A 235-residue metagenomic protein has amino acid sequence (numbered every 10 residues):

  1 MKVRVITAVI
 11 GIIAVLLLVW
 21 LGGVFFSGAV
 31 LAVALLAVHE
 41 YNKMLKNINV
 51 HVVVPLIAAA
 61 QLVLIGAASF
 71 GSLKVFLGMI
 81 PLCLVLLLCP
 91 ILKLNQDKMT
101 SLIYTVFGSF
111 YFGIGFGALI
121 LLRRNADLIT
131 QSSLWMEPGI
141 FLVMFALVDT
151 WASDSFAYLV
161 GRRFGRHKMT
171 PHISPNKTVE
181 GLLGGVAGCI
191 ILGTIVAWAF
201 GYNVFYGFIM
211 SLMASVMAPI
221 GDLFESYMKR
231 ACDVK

Functional and structural regions predicted by a protein language model:
M1-L212: Membrane-embedded alpha-helical bundles of polytopic integral membrane proteins
V216-A218: Hydrophobic, small-residue-rich transmembrane alpha-helices and their short perimembrane loops in multi-pass membrane
Y227-K235: Interfacial helix-loop-helix junctions of multi-pass membrane proteins
